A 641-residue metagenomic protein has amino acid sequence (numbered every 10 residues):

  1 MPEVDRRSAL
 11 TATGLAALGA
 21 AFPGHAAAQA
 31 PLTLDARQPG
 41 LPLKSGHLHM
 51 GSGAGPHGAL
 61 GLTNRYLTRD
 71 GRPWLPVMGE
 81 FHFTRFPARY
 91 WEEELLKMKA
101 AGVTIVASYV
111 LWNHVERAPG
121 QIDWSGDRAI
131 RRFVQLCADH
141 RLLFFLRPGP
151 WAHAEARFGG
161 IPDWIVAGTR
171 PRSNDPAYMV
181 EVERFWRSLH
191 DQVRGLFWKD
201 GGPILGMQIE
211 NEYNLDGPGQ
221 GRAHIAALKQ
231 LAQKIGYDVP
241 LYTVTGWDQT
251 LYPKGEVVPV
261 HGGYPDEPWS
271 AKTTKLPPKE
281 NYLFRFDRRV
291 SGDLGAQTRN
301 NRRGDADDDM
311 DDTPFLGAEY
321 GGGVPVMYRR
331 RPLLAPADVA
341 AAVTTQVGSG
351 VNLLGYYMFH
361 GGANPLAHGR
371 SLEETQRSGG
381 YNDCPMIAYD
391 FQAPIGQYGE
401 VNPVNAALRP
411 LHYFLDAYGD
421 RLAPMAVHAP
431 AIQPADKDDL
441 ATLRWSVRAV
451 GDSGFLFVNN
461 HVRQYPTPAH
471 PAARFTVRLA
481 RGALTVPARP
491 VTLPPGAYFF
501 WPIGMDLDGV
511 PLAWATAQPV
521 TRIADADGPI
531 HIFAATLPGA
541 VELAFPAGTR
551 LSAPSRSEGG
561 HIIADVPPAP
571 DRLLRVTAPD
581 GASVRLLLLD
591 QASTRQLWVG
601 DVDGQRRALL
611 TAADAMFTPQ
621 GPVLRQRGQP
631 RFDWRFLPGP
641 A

Functional and structural regions predicted by a protein language model:
P2, S8-A28: N-terminal export signals
A30-A36, M50-S52, P403-A641: Non-catalytic C-terminal accessory domains or segments of carbohydrate-active enzymes
A30-V103: N-terminal carbohydrate-binding accessory modules
E93-K99, A107-E155: Aromatic-lined substrate-binding rim segments of carbohydrate-active enzymes
A154-D191: Active-site-adjacent "subsite" loops/lids of carbohydrate-active enzymes
E181-T243, W247: Active-site neighborhood of glycoside hydrolase catalytic domains
G217-L231, G246-N281: Substrate-binding cleft/loops of secretory-pathway carbohydrate-active enzymes
L231-I235, V239-P240, R289-Y381: Catalytic-core region of carbohydrate-active enzymes that cleave or remodel glycosidic bonds
